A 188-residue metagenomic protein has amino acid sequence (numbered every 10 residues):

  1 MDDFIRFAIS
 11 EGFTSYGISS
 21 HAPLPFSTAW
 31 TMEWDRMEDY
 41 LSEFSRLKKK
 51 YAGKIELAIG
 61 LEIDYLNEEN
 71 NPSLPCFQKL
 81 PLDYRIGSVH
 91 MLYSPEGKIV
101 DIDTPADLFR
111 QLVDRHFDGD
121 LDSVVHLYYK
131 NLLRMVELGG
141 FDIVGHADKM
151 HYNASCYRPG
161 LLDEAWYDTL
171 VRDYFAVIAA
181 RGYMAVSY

Functional and structural regions predicted by a protein language model:
M1-D2, E68-P72, D122-Y128: Glycine-rich anion/phosphate-binding loops
M1-N67, F77, H151-T169, D173-Y174 (+1 more regions): An N-terminally biased module of ancient metal coordination in phosphate/nucleic-acid-related enzymes
P75-C76, V136: Short, well-structured alpha-helical segments in soluble
P81, G87-Y188: Domain-core and long-helix interface of multi-subunit machines
